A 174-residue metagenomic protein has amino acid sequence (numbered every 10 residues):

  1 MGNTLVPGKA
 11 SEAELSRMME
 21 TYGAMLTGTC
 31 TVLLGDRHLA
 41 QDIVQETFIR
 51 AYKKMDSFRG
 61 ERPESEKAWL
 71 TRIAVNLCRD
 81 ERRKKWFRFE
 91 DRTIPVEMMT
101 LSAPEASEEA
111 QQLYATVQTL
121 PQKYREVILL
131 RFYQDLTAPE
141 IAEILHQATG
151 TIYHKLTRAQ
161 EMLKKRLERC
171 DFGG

Functional and structural regions predicted by a protein language model:
M1-M25, V32, D56, A115 (+3 more regions): N-terminal module of bacterial RNA polymerase sigma factors
M19, T27, R37-K54: Conserved RNAP core-binding helix
G23, T27, F48, P121 (+2 more regions): C-terminal flanking helix
F48-Y52, P63-R83: Σ70-family region 2.3-2.4 aromatic/basic alpha-helix that recognizes the −10 promoter and nucleates DNA melting
S57, R72-R92, A106: Arg/Lys-rich amphipathic alpha helix in sigma70-family domain 2
V75, R79, P139, L145-C170: DNA-recognition helix of helix-turn-helix
R88-A115, T137: Internal acidic/polar
V127-R131: A short pre-motif secondary-structure segment
